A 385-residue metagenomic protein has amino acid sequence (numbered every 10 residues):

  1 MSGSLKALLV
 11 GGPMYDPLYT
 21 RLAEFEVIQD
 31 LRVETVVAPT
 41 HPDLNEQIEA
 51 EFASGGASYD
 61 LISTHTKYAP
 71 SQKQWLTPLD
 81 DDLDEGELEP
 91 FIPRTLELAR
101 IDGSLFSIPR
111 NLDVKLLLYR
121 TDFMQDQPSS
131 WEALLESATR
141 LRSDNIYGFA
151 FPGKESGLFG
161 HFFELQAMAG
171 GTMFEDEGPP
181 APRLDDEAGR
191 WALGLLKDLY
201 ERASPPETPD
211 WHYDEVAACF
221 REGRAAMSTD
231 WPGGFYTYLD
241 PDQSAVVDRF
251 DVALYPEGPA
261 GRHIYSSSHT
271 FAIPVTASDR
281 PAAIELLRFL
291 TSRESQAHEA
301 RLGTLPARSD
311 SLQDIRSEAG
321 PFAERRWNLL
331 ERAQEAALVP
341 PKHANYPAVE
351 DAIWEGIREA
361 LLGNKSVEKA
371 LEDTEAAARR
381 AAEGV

Functional and structural regions predicted by a protein language model:
M1, E335-V385: Conserved C-terminal helix/tail region of periplasmic/extracytoplasmic solute-binding proteins
M1-Y68, P259, K369, A376-V385: Conserved N-terminal structural module of periplasmic/extracytoplasmic solute-binding proteins
A53, Y59-D60, E87-T121, V252 (+3 more regions): A structural signal for short loop-to-beta-strand junctions that line the ligand-binding cleft of periplasmic/secreted
H65-V114, A133-L135, V247, D251 (+1 more regions): Hinge/lid segment of periplasmic solute-binding proteins
F106-R110, K115, L135-P182, A225: Extracytoplasmic/periplasmic solute-binding protein
A138, G178-P209, Y255: Glycine-centered hinge/linker elements that transmit conformational signals in sensory and ligand-binding systems
E201-R202, D240-L305: Extracytoplasmic/periplasmic substrate-recognition and gating elements
D248-A253, R301-A352, G384: Long, aromatic- and glycine/proline-rich binding clefts that accommodate carbohydrate-like moieties
